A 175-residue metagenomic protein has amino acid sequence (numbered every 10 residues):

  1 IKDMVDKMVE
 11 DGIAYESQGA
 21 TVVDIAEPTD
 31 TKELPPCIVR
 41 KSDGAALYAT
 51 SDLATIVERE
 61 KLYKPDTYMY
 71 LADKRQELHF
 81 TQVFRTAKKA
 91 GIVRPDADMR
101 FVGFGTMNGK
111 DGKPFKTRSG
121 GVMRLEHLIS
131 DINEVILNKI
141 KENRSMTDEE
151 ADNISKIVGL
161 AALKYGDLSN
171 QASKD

Functional and structural regions predicted by a protein language model:
I1-D175: Alpha-helical recognition segments enriched in aromatics with Gly/Pro capping that present substrate-recognition
